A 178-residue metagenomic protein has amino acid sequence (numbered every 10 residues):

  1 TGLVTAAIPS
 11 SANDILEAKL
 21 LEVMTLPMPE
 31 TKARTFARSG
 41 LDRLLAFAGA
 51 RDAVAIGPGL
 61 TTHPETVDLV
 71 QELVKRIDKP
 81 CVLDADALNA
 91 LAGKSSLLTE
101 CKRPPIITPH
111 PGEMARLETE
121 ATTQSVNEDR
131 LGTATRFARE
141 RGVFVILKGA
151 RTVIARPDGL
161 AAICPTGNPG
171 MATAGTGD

Functional and structural regions predicted by a protein language model:
T1-A85, N89-I107, P111-G177: Small-residue (G/A/S/T)-rich helix-start motifs and N-terminal tracts that mark the onset
